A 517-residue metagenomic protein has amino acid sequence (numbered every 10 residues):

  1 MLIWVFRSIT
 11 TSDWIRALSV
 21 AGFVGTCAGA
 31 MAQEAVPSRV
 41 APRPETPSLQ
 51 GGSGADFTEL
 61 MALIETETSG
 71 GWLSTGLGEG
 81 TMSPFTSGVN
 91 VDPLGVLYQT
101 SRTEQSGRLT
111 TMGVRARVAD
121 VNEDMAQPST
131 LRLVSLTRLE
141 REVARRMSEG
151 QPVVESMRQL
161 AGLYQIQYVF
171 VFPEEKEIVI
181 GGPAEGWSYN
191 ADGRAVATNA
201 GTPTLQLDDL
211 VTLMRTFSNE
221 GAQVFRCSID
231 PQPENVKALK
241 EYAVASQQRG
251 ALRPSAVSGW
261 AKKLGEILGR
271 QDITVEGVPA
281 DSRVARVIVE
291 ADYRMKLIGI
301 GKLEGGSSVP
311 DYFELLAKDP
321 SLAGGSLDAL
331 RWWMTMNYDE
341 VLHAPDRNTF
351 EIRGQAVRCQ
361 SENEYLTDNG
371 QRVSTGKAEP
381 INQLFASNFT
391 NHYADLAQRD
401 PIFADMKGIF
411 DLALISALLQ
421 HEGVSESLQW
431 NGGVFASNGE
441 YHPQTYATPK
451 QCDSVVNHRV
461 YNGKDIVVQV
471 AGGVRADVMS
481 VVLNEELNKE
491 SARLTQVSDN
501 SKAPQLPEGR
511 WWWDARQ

Functional and structural regions predicted by a protein language model:
M1-D13: N-terminal secretory signal peptides that target proteins for export/translocation
W14-C27: Bacterial N-terminal signal peptides
A30-Q517: Sec-dependent N-terminal signal peptides of Gram-negative outer-membrane/periplasmic proteins
